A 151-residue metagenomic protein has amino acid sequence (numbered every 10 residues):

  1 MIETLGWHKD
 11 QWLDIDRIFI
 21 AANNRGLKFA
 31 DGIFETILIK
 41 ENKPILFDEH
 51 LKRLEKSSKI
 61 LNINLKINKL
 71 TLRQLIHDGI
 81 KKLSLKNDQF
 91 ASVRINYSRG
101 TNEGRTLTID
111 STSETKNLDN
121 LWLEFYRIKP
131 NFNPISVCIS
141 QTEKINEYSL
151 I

Functional and structural regions predicted by a protein language model:
M1-K82, S98, E103-I151: Helix-start/capping segments and mature chain N-termini
F90-Y97: ATP-grasp fold ATP-binding core
